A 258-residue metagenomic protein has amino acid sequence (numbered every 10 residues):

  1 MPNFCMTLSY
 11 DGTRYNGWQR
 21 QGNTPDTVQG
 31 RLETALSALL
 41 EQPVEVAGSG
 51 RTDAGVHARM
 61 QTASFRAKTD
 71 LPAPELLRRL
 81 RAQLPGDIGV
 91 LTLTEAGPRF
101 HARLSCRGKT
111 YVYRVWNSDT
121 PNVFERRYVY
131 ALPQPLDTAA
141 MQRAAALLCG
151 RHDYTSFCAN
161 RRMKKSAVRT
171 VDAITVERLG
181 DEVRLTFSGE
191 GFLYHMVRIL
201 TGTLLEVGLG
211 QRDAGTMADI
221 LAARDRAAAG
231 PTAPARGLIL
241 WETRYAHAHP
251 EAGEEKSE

Functional and structural regions predicted by a protein language model:
M1-E258: Structured-RNA-binding interfaces characteristic of tRNA pseudouridine synthases
